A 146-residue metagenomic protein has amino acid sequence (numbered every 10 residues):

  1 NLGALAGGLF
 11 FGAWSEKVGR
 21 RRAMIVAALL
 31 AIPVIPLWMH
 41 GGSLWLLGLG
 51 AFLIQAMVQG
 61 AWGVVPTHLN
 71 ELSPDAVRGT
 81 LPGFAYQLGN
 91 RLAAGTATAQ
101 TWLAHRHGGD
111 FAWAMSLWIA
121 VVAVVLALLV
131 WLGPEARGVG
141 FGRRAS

Functional and structural regions predicted by a protein language model:
N1-S146: Transmembrane-helix signature of 12-pass secondary carriers
